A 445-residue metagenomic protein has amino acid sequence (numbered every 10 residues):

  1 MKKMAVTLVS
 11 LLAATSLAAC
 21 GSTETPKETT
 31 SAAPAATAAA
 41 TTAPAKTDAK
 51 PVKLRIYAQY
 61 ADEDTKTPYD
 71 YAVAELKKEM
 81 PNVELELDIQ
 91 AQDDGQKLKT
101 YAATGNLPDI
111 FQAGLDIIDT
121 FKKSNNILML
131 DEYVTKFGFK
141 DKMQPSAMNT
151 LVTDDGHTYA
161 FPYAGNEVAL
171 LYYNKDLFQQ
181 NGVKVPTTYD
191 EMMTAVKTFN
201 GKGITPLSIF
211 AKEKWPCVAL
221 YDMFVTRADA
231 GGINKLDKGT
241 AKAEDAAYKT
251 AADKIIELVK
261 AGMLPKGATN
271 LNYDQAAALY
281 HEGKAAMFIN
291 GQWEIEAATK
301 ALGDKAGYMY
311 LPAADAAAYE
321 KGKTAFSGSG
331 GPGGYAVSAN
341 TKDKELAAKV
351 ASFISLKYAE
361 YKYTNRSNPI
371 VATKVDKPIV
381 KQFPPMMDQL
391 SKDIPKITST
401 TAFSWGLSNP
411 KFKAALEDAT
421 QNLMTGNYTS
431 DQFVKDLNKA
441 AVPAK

Functional and structural regions predicted by a protein language model:
M1-L54, K78, K435-K445: Short, low-complexity disordered leader/linker segments with a strong preference for bacterial N-terminal type II
A74-E79, E84, A261, K300-R366: Extracytoplasmic/periplasmic substrate-recognition and gating elements
E75-M143, D176, Q180-T187, A286-M287 (+3 more regions): Extracytoplasmic "Venus flytrap"/periplasmic binding protein-like
L115-A169, M193, L220, A247 (+2 more regions): Hinge/lid segment of periplasmic solute-binding proteins
D131-Q144, A211, A228-T250, K300-A301 (+3 more regions): Short, solvent-exposed loop/beta-turn-alpha elements that line the ligand-binding surface or hinge of extracytoplasmic
T153, P162, P369-V375, D388-A441: C-terminal capping/gating helix-and-loop segments adjacent to ligand/active sites or protein-protein/ligand interfaces
H157-Y163, A169, M193-T240, I256: Extracytoplasmic/periplasmic solute-binding protein
V196-F199, K238-A268: Glycine-centered hinge/linker elements that transmit conformational signals in sensory and ligand-binding systems
